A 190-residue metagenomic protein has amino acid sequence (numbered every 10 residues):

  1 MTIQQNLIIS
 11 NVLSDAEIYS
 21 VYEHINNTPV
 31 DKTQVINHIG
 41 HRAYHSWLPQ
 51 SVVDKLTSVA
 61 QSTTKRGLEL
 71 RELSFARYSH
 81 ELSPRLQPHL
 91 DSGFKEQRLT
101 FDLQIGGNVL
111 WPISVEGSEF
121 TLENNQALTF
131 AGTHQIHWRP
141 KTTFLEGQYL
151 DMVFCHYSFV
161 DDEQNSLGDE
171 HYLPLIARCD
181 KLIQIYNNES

Functional and structural regions predicted by a protein language model:
M1-R66: Non-heme Fe(II)/2-oxoglutarate
Q5, I39, L73, D151-V153 (+1 more regions): Structural/interface elements that position substrates and couple domains in central-metabolism enzymes
Q5-N6, I18, G117, E163-S166 (+1 more regions): N-terminal secretory signal sequences
I8-I9, E69-L70, T129-F130, F154: A structural signal for short, well-ordered beta-strand segments and their strand-loop junctions that often border
K65-F75: A short coil-to-beta-strand element that immediately follows conserved catalytic motifs
H80-P140, E146-V153, S158-P174: Catalytic core of non-heme Fe(II) oxygenases with the double-stranded beta-helix
N124, L173-S190: Short, cationic low-complexity segments
